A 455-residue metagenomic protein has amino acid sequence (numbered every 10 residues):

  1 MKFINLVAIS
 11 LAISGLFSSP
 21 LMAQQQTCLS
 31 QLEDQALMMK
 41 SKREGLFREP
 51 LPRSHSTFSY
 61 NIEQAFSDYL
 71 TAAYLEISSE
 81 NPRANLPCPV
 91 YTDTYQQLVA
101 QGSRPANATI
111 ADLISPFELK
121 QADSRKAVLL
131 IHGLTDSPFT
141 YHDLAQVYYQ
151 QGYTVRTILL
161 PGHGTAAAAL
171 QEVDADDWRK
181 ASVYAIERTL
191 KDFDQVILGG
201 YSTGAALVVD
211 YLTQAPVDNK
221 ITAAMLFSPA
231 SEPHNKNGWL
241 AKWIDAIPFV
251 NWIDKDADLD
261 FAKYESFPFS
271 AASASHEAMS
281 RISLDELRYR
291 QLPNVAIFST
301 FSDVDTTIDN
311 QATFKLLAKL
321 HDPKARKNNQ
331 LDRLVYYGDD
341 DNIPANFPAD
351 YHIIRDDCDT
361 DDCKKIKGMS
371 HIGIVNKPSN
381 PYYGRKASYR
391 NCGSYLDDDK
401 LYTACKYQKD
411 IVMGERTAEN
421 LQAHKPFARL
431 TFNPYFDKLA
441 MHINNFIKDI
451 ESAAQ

Functional and structural regions predicted by a protein language model:
A23-A127, E415, D437-Q455: Flexible, membrane-associating and regulatory peripheral segments of lipid-active enzymes
T109-L160: Short, surface-exposed "cap/lid" segments of acyl-processing enzymes
E118-Q121, S266-L421, F432-I447: Serine-hydrolase catalytic core
T165-D192, I197: Catalytic nucleophile-loop/oxyanion-hole region of alpha/beta-hydrolase and closely related hydrolase-like folds
G199-G204, V208: Gly/Ala-rich beta-loop-alpha elbow adjacent to hydrolase catalytic centers
D210-T222: Conserved hydrolase catalytic core segment
M225-K236: Active-site nucleophile loop of the alpha/beta-hydrolase fold
